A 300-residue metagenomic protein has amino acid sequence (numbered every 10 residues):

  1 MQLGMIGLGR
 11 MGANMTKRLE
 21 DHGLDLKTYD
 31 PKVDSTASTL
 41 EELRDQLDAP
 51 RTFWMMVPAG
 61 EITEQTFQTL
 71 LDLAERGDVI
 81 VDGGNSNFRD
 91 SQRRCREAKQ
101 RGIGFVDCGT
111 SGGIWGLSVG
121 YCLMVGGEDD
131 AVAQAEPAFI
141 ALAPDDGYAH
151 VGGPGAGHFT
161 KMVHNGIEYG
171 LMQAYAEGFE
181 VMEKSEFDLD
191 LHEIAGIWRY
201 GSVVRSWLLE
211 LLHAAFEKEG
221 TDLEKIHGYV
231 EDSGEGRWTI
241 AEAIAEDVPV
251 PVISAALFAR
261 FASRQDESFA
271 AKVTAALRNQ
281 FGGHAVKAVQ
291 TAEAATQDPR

Functional and structural regions predicted by a protein language model:
M1-R51, L73-G77, I114-G116, N279: NAD(P)+-binding Rossmann beta1-loop-alpha1 motif at the extreme N-terminus of oxidoreductases
H22, R101, E246: Conserved dinucleotide-binding and phosphotransfer motif residues
L26, G104-V106, V250: Hydrophobic beta-strand scaffold residues
L40-V106: Rossmann-fold NAD(P) dinucleotide-binding segment
T66, N87-E177, S185: Rossmann-fold dinucleotide-binding core
Q134, G155-H284: Helical "substrate-binding/catalytic lid" subdomain of Rossmann-like NAD(P)-dependent dehydrogenases/reductases
